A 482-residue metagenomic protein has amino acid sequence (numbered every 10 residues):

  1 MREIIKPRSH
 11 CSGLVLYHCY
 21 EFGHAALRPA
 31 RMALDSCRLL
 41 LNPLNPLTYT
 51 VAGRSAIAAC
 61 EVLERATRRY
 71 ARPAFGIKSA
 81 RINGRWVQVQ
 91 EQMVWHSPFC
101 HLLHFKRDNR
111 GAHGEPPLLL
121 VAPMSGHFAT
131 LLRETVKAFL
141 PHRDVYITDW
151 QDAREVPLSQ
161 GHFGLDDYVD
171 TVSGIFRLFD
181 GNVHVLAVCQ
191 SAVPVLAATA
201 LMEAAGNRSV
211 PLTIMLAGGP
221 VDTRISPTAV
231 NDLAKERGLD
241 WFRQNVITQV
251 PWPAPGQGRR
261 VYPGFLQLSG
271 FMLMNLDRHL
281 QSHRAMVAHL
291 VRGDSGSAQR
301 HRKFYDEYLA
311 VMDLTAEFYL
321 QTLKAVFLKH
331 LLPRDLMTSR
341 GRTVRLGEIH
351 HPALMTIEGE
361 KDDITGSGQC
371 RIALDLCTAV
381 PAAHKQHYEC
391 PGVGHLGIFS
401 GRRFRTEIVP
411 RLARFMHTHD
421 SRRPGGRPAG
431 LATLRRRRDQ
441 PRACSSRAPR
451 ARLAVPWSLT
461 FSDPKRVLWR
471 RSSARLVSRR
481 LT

Functional and structural regions predicted by a protein language model:
M1-R85, L434-R437, R442-C444, A454-K465 (+2 more regions): N-terminal targeting or regulatory segments adjacent to alpha/beta-hydrolase or S9 domains
M1-V51, G181, A198-E317: Alpha/beta-hydrolase-fold enzymes
S79, V87-V89, M93-R154: Short, surface-exposed "cap/lid" segments of acyl-processing enzymes
E155, D167-V183, L196: Conserved acidic catalytic loop of the alpha/beta-hydrolase fold
A187-V195: Gly/Ala-rich beta-loop-alpha elbow adjacent to hydrolase catalytic centers
T356-E358, D362: Short beta-strand/loop motif that positions the catalytic acidic residue of the alpha/beta-hydrolase fold
D363-Q369: Conserved alpha/beta-hydrolase "acid-adjacent" motif
Q386, C390-R436: Catalytic active-site module of serine/aspartate enzymes centered on a nucleophile-bearing elbow/loop
